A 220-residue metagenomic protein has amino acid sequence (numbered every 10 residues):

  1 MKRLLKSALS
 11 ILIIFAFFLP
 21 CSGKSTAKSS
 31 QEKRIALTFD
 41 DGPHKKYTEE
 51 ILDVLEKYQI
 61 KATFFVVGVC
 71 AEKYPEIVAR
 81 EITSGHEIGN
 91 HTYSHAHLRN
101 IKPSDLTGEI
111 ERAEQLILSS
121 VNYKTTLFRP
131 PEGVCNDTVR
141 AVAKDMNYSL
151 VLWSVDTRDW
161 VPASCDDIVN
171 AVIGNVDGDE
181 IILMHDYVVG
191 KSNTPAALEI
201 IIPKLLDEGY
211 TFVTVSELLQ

Functional and structural regions predicted by a protein language model:
R3-G23: Sec-dependent N-terminal signal peptides of Gram-positive bacterial secreted proteins and lipoproteins
S25-H97, I101, D105, E109-L116 (+1 more regions): Active-site beta->alpha N-cap acidic-glycine motif
K28, Y58, A71-E72, S192-Q220: C-terminal domain-boundary segment and adjacent tail
L52-F65, E87, P103-V134, A141-D145 (+3 more regions): CE4/NodB-like, metal-dependent polysaccharide N-deacetylase domain that modifies extracellular/periplasmic N-acetylated
G68-A71, H95-H97, V134, D156-D159 (+1 more regions): Short histidine/acidic/glycine/proline-rich micro-motifs that form metal- and phosphate-coordinating active-site loops
N100-S104, P162-S164, S192-P195: Short, solvent-exposed loop/turn segments at secondary-structure boundaries
T107-I110, C165-V169, P195-E199: Charged helix-capping and loop-helix junction motifs
V134, R140-N175, Y210-L219: His/Asp/Glu-enriched short active-site or ligand-binding loop at hydrolase and phosphoryl-transfer sites
